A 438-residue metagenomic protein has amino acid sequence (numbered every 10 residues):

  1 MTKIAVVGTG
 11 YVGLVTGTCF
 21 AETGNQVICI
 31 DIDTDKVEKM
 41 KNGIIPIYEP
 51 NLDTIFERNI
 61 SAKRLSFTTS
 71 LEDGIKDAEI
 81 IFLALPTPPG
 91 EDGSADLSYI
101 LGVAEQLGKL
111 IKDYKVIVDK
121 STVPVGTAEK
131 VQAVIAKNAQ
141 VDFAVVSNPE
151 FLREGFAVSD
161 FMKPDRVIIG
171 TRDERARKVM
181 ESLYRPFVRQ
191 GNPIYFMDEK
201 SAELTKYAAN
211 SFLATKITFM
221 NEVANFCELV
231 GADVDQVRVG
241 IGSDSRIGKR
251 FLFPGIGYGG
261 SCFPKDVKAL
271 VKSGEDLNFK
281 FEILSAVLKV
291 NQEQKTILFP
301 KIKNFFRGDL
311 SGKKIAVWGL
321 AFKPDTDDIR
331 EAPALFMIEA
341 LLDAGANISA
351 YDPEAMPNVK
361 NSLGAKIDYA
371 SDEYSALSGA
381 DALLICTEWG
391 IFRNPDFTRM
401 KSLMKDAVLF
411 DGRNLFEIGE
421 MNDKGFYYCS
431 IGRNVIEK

Functional and structural regions predicted by a protein language model:
M1-K438: Structural/interface elements that position substrates and couple domains in central-metabolism enzymes
